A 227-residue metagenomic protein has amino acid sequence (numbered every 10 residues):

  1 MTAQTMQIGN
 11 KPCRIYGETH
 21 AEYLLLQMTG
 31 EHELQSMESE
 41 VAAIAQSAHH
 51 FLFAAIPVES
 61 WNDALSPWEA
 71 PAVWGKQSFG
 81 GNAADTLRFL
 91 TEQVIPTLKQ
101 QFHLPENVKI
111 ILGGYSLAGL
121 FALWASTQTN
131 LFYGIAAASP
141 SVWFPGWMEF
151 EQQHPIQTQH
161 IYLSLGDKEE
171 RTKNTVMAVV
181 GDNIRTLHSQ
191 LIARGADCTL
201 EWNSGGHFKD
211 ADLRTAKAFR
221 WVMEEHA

Functional and structural regions predicted by a protein language model:
G9-P12, T19-H103: Serine-hydrolase catalytic machinery in alpha/beta-hydrolase-like enzymes
L26-G30, S139, L165: The conserved beta1-alpha1 loop
V41-A42, A125-S126, H188: A conserved amphipathic alpha-helix that caps or lines the catalytic cleft of carbohydrate- and lipid-modifying enzymes
I56-S60, P140, G205: Active-site loop/turn elements of alpha/beta-hydrolase fold enzymes, especially the short glycine-/histidine-rich
I111-G114, A138: Short beta-strand immediately N-terminal to the catalytic nucleophile in serine-hydrolase-like folds
G113-A118, A122: Gly/Ala-rich beta-loop-alpha elbow adjacent to hydrolase catalytic centers
W124-G134: Conserved hydrolase catalytic core segment
V142-V222: The feature captures the conserved acid-bearing segment of alpha/beta-hydrolase catalytic domains
